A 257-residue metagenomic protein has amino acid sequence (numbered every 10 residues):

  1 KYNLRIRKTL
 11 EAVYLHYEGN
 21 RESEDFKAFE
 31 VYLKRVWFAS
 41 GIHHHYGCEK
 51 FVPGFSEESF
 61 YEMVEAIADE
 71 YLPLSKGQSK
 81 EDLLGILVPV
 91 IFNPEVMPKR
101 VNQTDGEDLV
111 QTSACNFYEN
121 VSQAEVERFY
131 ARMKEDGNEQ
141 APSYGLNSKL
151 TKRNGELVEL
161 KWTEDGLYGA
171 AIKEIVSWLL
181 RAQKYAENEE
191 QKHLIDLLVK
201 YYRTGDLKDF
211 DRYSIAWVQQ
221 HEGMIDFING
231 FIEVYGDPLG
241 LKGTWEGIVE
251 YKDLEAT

Functional and structural regions predicted by a protein language model:
K1, V90, P94-T257: Fold-level signature of zinc-dependent metallopeptidase catalytic domains
K1-D25, P142: Zn2+-dependent metallopeptidase catalytic domains
R7-L10, Y14, E30, Y71 (+2 more regions): Short, well-ordered alpha-helical packing segments
K8, F38, H43, V52 (+6 more regions): A generic structural signal for solvent-exposed, polar alpha-helical segments
H16, H43-H45, H193, H221: Histidine (H) residue identity feature
F26-K27, Y32, S40, C48-Y118 (+2 more regions): Phosphate/adenylate-binding glycine loop and adjacent helical scaffold
